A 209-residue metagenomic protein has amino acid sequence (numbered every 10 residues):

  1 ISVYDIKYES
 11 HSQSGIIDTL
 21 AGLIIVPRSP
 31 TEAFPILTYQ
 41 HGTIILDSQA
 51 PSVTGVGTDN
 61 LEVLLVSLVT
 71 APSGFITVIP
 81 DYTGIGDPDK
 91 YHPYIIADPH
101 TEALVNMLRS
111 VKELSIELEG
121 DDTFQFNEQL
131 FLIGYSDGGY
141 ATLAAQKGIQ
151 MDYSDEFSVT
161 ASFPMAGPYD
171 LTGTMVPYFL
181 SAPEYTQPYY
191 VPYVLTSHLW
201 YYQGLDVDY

Functional and structural regions predicted by a protein language model:
I1-E32: Catalytic-loop region of hydrolases
A21-I24, E32-T54, T77, S162: Short beta-strand element of the alpha/beta-hydrolase
V26-A33, R109-I133, S154-F157: Gly/Ser-rich "nucleophile elbow"/oxyanion-hole loop immediately N-terminal to the catalytic nucleophile in hydrolases
H41, V56-D87: Conserved alpha/beta-hydrolase
Y94-L118: Alpha/beta-hydrolase active-site loop
R109, G139-Y153: Short glycine-enriched nucleophile-adjacent loop and the immediately C-terminal alpha-helix near the catalytic center
L132-G134, F163-M165: Short beta-strand immediately N-terminal to the catalytic nucleophile in serine-hydrolase-like folds
M165-Y209: Accessory cap/linker subdomain of secreted extracellular hydrolases
